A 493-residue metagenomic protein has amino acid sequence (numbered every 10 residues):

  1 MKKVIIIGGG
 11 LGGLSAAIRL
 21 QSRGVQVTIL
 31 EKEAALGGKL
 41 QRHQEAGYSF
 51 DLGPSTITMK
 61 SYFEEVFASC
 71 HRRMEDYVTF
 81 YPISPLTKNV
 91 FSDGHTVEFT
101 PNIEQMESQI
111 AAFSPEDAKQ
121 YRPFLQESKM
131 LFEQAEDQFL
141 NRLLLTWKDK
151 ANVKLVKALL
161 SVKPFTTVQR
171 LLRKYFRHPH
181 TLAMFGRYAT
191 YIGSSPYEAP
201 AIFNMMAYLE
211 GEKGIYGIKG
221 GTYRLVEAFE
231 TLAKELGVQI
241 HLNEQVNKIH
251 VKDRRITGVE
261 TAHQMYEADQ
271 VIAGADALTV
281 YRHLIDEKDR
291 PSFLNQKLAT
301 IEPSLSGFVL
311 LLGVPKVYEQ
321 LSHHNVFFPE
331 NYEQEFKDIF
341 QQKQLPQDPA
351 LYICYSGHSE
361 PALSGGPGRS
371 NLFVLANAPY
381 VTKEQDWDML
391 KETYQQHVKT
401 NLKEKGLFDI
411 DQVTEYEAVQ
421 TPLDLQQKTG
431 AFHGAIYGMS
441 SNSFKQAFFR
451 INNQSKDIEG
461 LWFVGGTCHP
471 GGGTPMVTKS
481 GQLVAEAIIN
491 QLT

Functional and structural regions predicted by a protein language model:
K3-I29: N-terminal Rossmann-like FAD-binding beta1-loop-alpha1 element of flavoenzymes
S22-E45: Glycine-rich FAD pyrophosphate-binding loop
F50-S84: N-terminal FAD cofactor-binding segment of flavoenzymes
S92-E198: Rossmann-like flavin
H178-I192, Y208, D348-Y352, F408-P470: A glycine-rich dinucleotide-binding beta-alpha-beta segment and adjacent secondary-structure elements that constitute
M205-I256: Helical element adjacent to the flavin cofactor pocket in flavoenzyme catalytic cores
N247-G365: Mid-domain catalytic core of redox enzymes that form a hydrophobic substrate pocket/lid adjacent to a catalytic redox
P315-Q426: C-terminal segments that line or cap access tunnels to active or ligand-binding sites in enzymes and enzyme-associated
